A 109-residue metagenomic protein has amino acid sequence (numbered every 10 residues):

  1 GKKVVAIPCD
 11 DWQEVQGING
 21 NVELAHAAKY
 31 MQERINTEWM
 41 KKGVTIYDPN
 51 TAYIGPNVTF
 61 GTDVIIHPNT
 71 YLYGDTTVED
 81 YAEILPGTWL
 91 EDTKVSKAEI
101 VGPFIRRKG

Functional and structural regions predicted by a protein language model:
K2-G109: Left-handed beta-helix
